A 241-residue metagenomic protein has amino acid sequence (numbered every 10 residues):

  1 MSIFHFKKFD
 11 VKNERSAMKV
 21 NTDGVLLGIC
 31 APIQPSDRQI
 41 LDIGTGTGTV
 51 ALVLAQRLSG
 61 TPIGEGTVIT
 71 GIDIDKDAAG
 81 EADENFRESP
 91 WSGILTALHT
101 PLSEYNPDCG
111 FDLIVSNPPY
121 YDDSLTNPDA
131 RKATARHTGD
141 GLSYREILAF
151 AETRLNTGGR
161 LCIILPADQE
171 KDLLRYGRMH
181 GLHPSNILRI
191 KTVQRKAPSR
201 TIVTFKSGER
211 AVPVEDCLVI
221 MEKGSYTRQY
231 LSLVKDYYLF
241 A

Functional and structural regions predicted by a protein language model:
S16, V20, G141-P198: Conserved Class I SAM-dependent methyltransferase catalytic core
D37-G44: Conserved class I S-adenosyl-L-methionine
G48, L52: Glycine-rich SAM-binding Motif I of class I
V68-D73: Conserved SAM-binding motif I beta-strand of class I
A82-D83: Conserved SAM-binding loop
E104-I114: A short acidic, Gly/Pro-enriched loop at the edge of an enzyme's catalytic core that lines a small-molecule cofactor
P118-E146: Mobile active-site "lid"/loop adjacent to the S-adenosyl-L-methionine
A197-A241: SAM/dcSAM-binding transferase cores
